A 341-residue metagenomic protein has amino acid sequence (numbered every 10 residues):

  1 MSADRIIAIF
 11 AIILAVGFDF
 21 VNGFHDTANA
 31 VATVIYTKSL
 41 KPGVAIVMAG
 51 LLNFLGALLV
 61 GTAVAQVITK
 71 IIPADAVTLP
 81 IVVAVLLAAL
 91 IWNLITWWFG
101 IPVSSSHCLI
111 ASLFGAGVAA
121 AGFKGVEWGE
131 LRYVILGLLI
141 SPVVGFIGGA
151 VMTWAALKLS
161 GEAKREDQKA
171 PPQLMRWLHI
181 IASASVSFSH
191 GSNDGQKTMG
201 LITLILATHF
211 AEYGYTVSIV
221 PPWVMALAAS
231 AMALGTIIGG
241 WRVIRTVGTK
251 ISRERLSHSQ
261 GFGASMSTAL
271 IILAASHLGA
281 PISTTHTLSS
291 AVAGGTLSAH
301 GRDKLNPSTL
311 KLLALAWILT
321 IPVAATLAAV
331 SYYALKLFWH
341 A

Functional and structural regions predicted by a protein language model:
M1-A341: Multi-pass alpha-helical transmembrane bundle typical of ion/small-solute transporters and intramembrane aspartyl
